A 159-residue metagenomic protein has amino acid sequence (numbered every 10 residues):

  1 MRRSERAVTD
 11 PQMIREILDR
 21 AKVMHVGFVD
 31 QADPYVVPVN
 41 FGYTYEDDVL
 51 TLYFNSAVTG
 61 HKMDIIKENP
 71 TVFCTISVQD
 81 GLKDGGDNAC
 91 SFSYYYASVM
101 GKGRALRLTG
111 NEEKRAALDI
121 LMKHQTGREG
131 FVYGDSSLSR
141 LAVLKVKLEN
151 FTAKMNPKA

Functional and structural regions predicted by a protein language model:
M1-R20: Extreme N-terminal tail/first-helix region
R2-R3, Q79-A159: Charged, gly/pro-rich active-site loop segments
I14, K62, K114-A117: Amphipathic alpha-helical interface surfaces
I14-L18, V36-L52, K83-Y95: Short N-terminal helix-initiation segments at or just after the protein's N-terminus
D19, T59, K67-V72, K123-G127: Short, intrinsically disordered, mixed-charge
A21-V58, C74: Short beta-strand segments
V23, V36-P38, T71, Y96 (+2 more regions): Broad gene-expression machinery/nucleic-acid interaction feature
H61-D84, F92: Helix-adjacent hinge/juxtasegments
